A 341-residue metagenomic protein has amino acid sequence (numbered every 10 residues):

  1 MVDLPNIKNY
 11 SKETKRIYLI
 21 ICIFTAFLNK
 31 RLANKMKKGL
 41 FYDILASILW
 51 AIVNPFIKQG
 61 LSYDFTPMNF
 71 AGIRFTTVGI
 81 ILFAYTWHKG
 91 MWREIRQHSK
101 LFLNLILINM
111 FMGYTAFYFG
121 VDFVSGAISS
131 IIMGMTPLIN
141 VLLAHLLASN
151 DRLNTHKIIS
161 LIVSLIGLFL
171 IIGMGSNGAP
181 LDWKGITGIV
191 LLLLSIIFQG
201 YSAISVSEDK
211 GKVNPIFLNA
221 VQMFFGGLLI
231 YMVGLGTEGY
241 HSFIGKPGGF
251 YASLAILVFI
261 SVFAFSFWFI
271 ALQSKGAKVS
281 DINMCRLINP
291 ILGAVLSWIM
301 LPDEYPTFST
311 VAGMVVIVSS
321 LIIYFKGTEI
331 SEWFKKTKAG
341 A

Functional and structural regions predicted by a protein language model:
M1-Y10, T14-N69, I73, A179-E208 (+4 more regions): Glycine-/small-residue-enriched transmembrane alpha-helix faces in small-molecule transporters and effluxers
F41, I73, M110, Y114 (+3 more regions): Helix-helix packing/entry segments at the starts of transmembrane helices
V53-N54, T86-M133, L170-I171, L257-A277: Specific transmembrane alpha-helical segments of multi-pass solute transporters/efflux pumps, especially DMT/EamA
F56-D64, D122, I172-G185, L235-G249 (+1 more regions): Membrane-interface helix termini and inter-helical loops of multi-pass transporters
G60, F70, R74, G120 (+7 more regions): Hydrophobic/aromatic residues within transmembrane alpha-helices of multi-pass small-molecule transporters
S62-M112, I139-L143, F198-S202, N219-E238 (+2 more regions): Transmembrane alpha-helices of multi-pass small-molecule transport proteins
I81, T86, P137-I159, P290-V311: C-terminal transmembrane-helix exit sites in multi-pass transporters
L82, T155-G175, A294, F308-T328: Hydrophobic transmembrane alpha-helices of multi-pass small-molecule transport proteins
